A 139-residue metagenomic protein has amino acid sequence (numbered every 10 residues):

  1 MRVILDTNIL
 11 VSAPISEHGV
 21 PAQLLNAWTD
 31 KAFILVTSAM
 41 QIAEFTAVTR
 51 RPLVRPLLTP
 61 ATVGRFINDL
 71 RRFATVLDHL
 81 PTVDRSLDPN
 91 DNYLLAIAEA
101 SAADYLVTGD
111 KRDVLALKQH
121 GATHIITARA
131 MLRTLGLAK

Functional and structural regions predicted by a protein language model:
M1-T37: Short, well-structured N-terminal submotif of metal-dependent ribonuclease cores
L10-V11, A43, D113-L115: Short, active-site-adjacent cap segments at secondary-structure transitions
V20-P21, V63, N90-D91, D110: Amphipathic coiled-coil/heptad-repeat helices and related helical stalk/stem segments that mediate oligomerization
A27, I97, L117: Hydrophobic/aromatic ligand-binding patch that stacks against planar heteroaromatic rings of cofactors or nucleotides
A27-T82: PIN-domain endoribonuclease scaffold, especially VapC-family toxins
A39-M40, G109-K111: Short secondary-structure boundary segments
R72-L106: Active-site neighborhoods of divalent-metal-dependent phosphate/nucleic-acid chemistry enzymes
D88, S101-D104, K111-K139: Acidic, PIN/NYN-like endoribonuclease modules and their adjacent C-terminal/linker elements
